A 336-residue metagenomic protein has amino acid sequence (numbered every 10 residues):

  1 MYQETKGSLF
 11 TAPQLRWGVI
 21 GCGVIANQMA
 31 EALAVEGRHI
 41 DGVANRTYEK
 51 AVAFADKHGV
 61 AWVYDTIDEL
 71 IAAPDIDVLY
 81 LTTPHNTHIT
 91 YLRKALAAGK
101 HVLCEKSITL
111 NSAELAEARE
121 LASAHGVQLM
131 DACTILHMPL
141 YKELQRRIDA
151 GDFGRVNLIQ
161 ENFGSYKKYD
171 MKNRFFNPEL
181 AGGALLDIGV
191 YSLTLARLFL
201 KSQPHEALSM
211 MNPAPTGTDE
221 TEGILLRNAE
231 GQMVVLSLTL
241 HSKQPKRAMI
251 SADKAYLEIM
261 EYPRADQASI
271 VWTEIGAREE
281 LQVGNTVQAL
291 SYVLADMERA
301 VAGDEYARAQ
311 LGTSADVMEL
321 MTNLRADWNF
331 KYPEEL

Functional and structural regions predicted by a protein language model:
M1-H58, E334: N-terminal Rossmann-like dinucleotide-binding module
M1-T11, V78-Y80, D296-L336: C-terminal helix-rich "cap/oligomerization" subdomain common to oxidoreductases
Y2, T194-A265, L294-E305, E335: Contiguous beta-strand/loop segments that form the cofactor/metal-binding neighborhood of enzyme cores
M29, A61-L121: Beta-loop-alpha module in the N-terminal Rossmann-like domain of NAD(P)-dependent dehydrogenases, especially those
Y64, C104, L129-D131, I259: Hydrophobic residues in well-ordered beta-strands that form the structural core
E117-T134, N157-L158: Rossmann-fold dehydrogenase core element
I135-A207: Predominantly a Rossmann-like dinucleotide-binding segment in NAD(P)-dependent oxidoreductases
Q282-A295, A309: Active-site loop of classical SDR/Rossmann-like NAD(P)-dependent oxidoreductases, centered on the catalytic Tyr-X3-Lys
